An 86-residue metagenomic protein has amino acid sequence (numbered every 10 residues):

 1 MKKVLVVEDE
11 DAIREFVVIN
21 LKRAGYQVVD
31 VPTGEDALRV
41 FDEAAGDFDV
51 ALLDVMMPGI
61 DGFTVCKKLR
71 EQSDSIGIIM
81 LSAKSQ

Functional and structural regions predicted by a protein language model:
E8: Conserved acidic carboxylate
E15-R23: Charged docking surfaces used in two-component/phosphorelay signaling
T33-D36, D61-T64: Acidic catalytic/metal-coordinating carboxylates
D42-G46, K68-S75: Conserved phosphotransfer cores of two-component systems
G46-L52: Active-site beta3 strand of CheY-like receiver
D54, S82: Active-site residues of response regulator receiver
P58, Q86: The feature encodes the CheY-like receiver
